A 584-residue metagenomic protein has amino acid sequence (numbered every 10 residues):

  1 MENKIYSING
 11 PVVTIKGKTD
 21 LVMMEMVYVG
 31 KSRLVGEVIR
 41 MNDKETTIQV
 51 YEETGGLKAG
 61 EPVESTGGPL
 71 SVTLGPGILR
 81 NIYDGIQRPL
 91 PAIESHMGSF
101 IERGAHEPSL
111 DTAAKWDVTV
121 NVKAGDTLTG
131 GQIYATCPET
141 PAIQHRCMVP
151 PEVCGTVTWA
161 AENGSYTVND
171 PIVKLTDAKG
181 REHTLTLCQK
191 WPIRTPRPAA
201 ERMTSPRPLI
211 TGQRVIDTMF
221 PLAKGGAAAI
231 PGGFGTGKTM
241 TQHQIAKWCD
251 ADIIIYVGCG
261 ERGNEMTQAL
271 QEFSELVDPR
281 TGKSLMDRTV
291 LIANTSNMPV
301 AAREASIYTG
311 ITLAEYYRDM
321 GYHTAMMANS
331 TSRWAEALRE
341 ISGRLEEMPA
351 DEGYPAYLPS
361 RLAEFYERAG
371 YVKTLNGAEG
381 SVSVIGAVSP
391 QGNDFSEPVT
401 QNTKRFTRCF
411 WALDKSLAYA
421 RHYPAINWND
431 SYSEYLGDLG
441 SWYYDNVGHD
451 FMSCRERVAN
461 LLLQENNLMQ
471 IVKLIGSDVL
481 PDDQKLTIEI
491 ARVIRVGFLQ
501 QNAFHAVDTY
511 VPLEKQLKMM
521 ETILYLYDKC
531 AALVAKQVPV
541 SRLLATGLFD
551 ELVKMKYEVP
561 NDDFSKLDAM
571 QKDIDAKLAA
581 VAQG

Functional and structural regions predicted by a protein language model:
M1-E94, G98-E102: N-terminal accessory targeting/assembly segments
K18, S32, G68-P69, Q87 (+4 more regions): Short, surface-exposed secondary-structure boundary micro-motifs
G36, K44-T46, G68, V153-V157 (+3 more regions): Metallocofactor- and cofactor-centric catalytic cores in central/energy metabolism, strongly enriched
R40-T46, P76-Q87, I143-G164, E182-R197: Short, compositionally biased
V50, G55, D117-T127, V157-S165: Short histidine-centered loop motifs in beta-beta connectors
S95-P151, T167-G226, T241-Q244, P279-M298 (+1 more regions): P-loop NTPase nucleotide-binding/switch module
T218-M219, G225-L548: P-loop NTPase catalytic core
V534-G584: C-terminal amphipathic alpha-helical interaction region
